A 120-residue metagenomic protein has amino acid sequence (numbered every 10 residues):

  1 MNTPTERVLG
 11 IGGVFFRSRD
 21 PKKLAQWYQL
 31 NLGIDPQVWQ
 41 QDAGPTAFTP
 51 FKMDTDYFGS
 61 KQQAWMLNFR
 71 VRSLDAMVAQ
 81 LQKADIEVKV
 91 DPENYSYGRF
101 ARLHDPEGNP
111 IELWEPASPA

Functional and structural regions predicted by a protein language model:
M1-A25, A64-L67, A117-A120: N-terminal beta-strand motif that seeds the catalytic metal site of vicinal oxygen chelate
M1-N2, F48-M53, I86: Short amphipathic beta-strand starts and helix->beta connectors
T3-T5, T55-F58, K83: A short alpha-helix capping/helix-coil boundary motif
T5-V8, Y28, E93, L103: Short, flexible coil/turn micro-motifs enriched in small/turn-prone residues
R17, P21-Q41: N-terminal first-folded block
D20-K23, L67-P110: Vicinal oxygen chelate
L32-W65, L103-P106, P110-A117: Conserved short beta-strand elements that form part of the metal-binding/catalytic scaffold of enzyme active sites
T55, E93, Y97, S118: Residues that form or immediately flank small-molecule/cofactor binding pockets and catalytic motifs
